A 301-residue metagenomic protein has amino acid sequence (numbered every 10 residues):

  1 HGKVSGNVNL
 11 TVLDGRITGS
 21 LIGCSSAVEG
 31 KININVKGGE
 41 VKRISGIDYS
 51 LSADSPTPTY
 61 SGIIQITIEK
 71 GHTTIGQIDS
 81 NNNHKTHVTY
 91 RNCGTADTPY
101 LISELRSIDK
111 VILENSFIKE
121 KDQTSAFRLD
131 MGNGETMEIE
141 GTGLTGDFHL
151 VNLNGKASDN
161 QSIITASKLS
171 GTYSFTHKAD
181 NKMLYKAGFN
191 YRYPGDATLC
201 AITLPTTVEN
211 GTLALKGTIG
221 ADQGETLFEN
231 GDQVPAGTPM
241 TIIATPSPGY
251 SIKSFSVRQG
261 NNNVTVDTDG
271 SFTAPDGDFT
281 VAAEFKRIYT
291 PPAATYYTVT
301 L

Functional and structural regions predicted by a protein language model:
V4-G6, V28-G30, Y60, G237: Short, solvent-exposed linear patches
V8-V12, I17, L21, I32-V36 (+7 more regions): Fold-core signature of tandem repeat domains
N9, G15-I17, I22, S26 (+12 more regions): Disulfide-stabilized cysteine-rich extracellular repeat microdomains
D14, N35-S50, S55-T203, R287-T290: Extracellular/surface-exposed low-complexity segments
S158-N181, T238-D269: Surface-exposed interfaces of beta-sheet-rich extracellular modules
R192-T206, D269-L301: Conserved "repeat-terminator" motif of extracellular CCP/Sushi domains
L213-A221, T226, S251-Q259, L301: Change to "...patches in solvent-exposed regions of secreted, membrane-anchored, or virion-exposed structural
I219-V234, T238, V266-S271: Short, solvent-exposed S/T- and G/P-enriched segments that are highly enriched in secreted/extracellular and lumenal
